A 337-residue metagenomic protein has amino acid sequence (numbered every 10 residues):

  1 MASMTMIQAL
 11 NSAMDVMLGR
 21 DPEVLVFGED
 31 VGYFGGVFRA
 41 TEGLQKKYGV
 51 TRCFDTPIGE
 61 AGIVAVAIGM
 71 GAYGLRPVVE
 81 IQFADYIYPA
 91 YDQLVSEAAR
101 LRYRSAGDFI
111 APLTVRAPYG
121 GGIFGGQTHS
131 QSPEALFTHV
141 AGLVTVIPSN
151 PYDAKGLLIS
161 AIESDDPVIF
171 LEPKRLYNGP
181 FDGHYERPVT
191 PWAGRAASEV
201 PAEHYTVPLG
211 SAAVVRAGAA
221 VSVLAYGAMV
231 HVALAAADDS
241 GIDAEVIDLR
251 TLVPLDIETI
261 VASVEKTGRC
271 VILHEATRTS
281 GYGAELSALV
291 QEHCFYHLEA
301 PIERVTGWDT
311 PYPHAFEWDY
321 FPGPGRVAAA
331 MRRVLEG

Functional and structural regions predicted by a protein language model:
M1-P167, L171-N178: Thiamine diphosphate
V31, F38-K47, D108-T114, K174-R175 (+1 more regions): Thiamine diphosphate
